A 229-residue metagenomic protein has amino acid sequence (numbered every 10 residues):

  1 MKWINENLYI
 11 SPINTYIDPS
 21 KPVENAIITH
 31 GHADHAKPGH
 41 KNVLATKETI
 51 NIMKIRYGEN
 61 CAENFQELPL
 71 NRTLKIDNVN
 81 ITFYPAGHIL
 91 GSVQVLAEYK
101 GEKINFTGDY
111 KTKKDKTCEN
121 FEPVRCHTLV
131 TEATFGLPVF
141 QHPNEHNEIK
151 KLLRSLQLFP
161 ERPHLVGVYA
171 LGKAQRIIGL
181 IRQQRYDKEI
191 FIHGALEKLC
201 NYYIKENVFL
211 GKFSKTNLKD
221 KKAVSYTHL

Functional and structural regions predicted by a protein language model:
M1-K21, N25, G31-P163, G167-G172 (+1 more regions): His/Asp/Glu-rich metal-coordinating catalytic cores of metallo-dependent phosphodiesterases/hydrolases acting on
L152-R162, V168-N217: Hard-cation-handling environments
T227-H228: Conserved small/polar residues in nucleotide/adenosyl-binding loops
